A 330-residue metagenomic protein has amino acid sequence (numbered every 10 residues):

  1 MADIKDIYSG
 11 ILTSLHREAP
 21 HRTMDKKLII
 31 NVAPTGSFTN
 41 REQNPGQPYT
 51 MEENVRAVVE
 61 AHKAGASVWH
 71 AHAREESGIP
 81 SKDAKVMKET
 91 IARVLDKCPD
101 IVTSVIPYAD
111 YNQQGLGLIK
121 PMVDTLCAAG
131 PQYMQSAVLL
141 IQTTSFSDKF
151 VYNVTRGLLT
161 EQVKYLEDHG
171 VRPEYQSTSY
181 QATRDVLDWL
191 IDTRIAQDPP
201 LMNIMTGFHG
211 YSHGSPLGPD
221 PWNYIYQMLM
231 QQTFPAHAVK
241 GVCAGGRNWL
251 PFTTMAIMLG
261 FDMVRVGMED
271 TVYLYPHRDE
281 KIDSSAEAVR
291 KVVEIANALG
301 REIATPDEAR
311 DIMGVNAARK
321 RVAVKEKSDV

Functional and structural regions predicted by a protein language model:
P20-G46, L140-I141: N-terminal small/glycine-rich loop or linker at the start of catalytic domains across soluble metabolic enzymes
V32, I79-V105, E161-D168, W222-A236 (+1 more regions): Alpha-helix-loop-beta-strand connector modules within alpha/beta enzyme cores
P34-R56, P107-L118, D148-Y152, H213 (+1 more regions): Active-site mouth loops of central-metabolism enzymes
E42, S67-T90, T206-G210, T271-H277: Glycine-rich, proline-tolerant flexible connector loops at the mouths of alpha/beta enzymes
M51-E53, G78-V154: Active-site beta->alpha loop and helix N-cap motifs at the rims of alpha/beta catalytic domains
N54, A61, H72, L126 (+4 more regions): Conserved, mostly hydrophobic/aromatic
S136-M268, D283: Catalytic alpha/beta core domains of metabolic enzymes, predominantly
R290-S328: Mid-to-C-terminal alpha-helical segments outside catalytic/metal-binding sites
